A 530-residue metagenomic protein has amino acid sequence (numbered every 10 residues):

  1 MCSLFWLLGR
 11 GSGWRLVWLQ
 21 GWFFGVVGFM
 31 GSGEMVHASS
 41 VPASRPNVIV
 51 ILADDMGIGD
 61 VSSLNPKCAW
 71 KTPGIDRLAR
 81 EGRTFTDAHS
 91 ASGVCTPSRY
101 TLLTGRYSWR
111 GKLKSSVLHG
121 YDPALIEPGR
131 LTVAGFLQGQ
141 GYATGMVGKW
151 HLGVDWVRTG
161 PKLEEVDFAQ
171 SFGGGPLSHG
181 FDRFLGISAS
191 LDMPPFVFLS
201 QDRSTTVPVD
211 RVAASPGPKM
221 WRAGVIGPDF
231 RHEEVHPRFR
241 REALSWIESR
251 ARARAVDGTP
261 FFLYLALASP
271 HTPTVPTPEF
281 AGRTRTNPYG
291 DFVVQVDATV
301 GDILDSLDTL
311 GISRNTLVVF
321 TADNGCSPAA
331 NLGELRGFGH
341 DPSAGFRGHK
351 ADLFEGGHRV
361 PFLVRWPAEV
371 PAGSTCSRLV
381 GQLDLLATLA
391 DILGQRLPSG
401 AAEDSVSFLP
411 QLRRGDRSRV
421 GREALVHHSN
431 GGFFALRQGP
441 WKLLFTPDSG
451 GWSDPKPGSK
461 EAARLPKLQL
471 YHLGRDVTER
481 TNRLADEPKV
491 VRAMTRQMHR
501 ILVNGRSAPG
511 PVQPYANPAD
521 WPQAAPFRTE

Functional and structural regions predicted by a protein language model:
M1-W14: N-terminal secretory signal peptides that target proteins for export/translocation
F5-L8, V26, G33: Short, basic, low-complexity termini and linkers enriched in Ser/Thr/Gly/Pro that act as targeting/leader peptides
R15-G31: Bacterial N-terminal signal peptides
V36-Q469, V477-E530: Formylglycine-dependent sulfatase
H472: Glycine-rich, acidic loop regions that bind phosphate or pyrophosphate groups
